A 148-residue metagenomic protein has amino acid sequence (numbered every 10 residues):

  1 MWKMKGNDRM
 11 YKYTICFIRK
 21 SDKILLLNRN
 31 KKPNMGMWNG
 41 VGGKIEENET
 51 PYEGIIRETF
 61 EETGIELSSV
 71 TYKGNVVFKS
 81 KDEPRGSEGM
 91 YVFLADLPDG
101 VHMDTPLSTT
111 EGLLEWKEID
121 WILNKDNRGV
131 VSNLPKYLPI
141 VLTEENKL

Functional and structural regions predicted by a protein language model:
W2-L25, V41-K44: Conserved N-terminal beta-strand and adjoining loop/helix that marks the start of the Nudix/MutT-like hydrolase domain
M10-Y11, R19, P33, R85-S87: A generic fold-level signal
S21-K23, N30, D96-H102: Short loop segments at secondary-structure junctions
K23-E61: Conserved Nudix-box catalytic region and its N-terminal flanking loop in Nudix hydrolases and closely related
I45-S68, F78-V141: Unchanged
I140-L148: Charged phosphate-binding loop/patch that engages nucleotide di/tri-phosphates or the phosphate backbone of nucleic
